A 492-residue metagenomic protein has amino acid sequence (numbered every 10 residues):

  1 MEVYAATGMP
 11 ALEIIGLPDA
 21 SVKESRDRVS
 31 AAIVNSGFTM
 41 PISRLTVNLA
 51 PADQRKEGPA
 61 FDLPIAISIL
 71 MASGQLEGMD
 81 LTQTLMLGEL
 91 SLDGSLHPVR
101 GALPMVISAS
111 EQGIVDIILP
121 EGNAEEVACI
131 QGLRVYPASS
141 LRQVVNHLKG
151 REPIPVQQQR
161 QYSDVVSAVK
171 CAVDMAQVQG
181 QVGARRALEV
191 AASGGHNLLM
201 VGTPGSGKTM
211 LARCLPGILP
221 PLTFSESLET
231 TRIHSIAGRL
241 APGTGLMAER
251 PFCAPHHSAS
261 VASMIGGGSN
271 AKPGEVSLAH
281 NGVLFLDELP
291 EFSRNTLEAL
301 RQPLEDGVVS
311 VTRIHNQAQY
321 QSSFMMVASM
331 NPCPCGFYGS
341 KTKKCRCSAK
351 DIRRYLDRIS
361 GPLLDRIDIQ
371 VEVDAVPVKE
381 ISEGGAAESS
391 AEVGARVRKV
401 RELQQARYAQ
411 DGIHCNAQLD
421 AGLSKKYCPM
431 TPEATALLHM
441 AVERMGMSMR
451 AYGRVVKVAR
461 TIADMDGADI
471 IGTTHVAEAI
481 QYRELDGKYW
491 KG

Functional and structural regions predicted by a protein language model:
M1-L199, T203-T209, T312, A451-Y452 (+1 more regions): Peripheral, non-AAA+ core regions of ATP-driven protein-machinery
I15-R26, P41, N48-G58, N270-A271 (+1 more regions): Basic, amphipathic alpha-helical bundle interface domains used for macromolecular binding and assembly
M40-S43, D80-L81, E111-G113, Q131 (+8 more regions): Short loop/turn elements that form and flank the Walker-type P-loop nucleotide-binding site in RecA-like NTPase cores
D93, L286-S293, G336: Catalytic P-loop NTPase motifs of RecA-like helicase/translocase cores
E152-V190, G194, P221-V276: P-loop NTPase nucleotide-binding/switch module
M200-A241, D306: Walker A/P-loop
N281, D287-E288, A299: Walker B catalytic acidic pair
